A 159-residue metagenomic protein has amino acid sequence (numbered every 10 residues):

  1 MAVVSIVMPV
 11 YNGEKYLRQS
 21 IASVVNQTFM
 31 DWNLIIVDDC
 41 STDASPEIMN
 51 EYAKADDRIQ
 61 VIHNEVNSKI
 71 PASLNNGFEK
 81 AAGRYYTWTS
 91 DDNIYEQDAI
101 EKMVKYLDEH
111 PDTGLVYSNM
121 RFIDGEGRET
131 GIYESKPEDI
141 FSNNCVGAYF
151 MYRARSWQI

Functional and structural regions predicted by a protein language model:
M1-I159: Nucleotide-sugar donor-binding/catalytic module of glycosyltransferases that assemble extracellular/cell-envelope
